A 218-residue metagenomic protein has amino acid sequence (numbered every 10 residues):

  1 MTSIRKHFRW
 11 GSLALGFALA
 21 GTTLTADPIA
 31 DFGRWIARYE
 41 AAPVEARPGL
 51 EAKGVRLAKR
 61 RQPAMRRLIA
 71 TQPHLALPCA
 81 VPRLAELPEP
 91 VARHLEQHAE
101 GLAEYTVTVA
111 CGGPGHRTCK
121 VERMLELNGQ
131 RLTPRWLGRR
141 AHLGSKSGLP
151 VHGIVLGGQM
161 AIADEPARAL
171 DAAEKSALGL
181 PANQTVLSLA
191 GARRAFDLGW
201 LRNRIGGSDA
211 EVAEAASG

Functional and structural regions predicted by a protein language model:
M1-F8: N-terminal secretory signal peptides that target proteins for export/translocation
G11-G21: Bacterial N-terminal signal peptides
T23-A26: Boundary at the C-terminal end of the N-terminal hydrophobic targeting segment
I29-R60: Amphipathic alpha-helical packing elements
L57-T71, L77-G218: Long, low-hydrophobicity ectodomains and other hydrophilic envelope-associated domains
